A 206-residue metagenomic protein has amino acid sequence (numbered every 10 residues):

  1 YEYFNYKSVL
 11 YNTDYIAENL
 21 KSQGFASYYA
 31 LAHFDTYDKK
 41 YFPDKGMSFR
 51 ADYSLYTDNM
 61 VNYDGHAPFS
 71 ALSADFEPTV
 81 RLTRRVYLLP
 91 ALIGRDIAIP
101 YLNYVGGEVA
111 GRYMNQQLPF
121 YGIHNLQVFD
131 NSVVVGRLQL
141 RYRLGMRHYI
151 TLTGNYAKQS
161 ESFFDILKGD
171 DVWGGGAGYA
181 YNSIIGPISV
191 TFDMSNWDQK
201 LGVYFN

Functional and structural regions predicted by a protein language model:
Y1-A17, A30: Transmembrane beta-barrel wall of Gram-negative outer-membrane proteins
Y1-K7, F34-T36, Y53-N59, S73 (+6 more regions): Transmembrane beta-strands of outer-membrane beta-barrel pores
Y6-T13, D44, Y63, P100-E108 (+2 more regions): Outer-membrane beta-barrel and related beta-rich outer-membrane complex signature in Gram-negative bacteria
S22-Q23, T57-A67, Y101, V128-V135 (+3 more regions): Solvent-exposed loop/turn segments connecting transmembrane beta-strands in outer-membrane beta-barrel proteins
Y28-H33, K39-L144: C-terminal outer-membrane beta-barrel translocator/porin domains of Gram-negative envelope proteins and their
Y29, Y179-P187, Q199-N206: Outer-membrane beta-barrel "beta-signal"
Y41, Y87, Y149, P187-S189: Membrane-spanning beta-strand positions in outer-membrane beta-barrel proteins
Q139-W173: C-terminal hydrophobic structural anchor segments that stabilize assembly/packing rather than catalytic chemistry
